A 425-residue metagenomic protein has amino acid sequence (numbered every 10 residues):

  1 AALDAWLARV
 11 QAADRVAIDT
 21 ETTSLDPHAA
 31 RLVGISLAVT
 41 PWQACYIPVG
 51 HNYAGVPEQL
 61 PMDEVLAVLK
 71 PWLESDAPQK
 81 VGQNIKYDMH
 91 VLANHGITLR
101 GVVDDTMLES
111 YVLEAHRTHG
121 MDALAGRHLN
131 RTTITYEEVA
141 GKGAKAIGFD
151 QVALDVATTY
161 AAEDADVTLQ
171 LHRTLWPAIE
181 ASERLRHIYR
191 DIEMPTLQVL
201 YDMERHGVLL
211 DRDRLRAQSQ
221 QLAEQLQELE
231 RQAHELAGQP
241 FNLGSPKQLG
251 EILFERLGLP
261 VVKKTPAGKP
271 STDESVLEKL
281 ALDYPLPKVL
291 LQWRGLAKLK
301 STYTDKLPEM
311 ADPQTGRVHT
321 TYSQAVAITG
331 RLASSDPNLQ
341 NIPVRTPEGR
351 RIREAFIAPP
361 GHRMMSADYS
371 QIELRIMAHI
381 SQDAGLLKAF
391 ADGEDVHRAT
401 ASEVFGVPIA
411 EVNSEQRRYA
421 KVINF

Functional and structural regions predicted by a protein language model:
A1-G55, E74, Q83-I85, L99 (+11 more regions): Conserved "right-hand" nucleotidyltransferase catalytic core of DNA-directed polymerases
W6-R9, P61-A77: Short, basic/hydrophobic alpha-helical segments
A67, A123, R350, L374-R375 (+3 more regions): Feature representing long, continuous alpha-helical segments
Q79-M89, L113: Acidic, metal-coordinating catalytic cores used for nucleic-acid/nucleotide bond scission and strand-transfer chemistry
D88-G96: Short Gly/Thr/Asp-enriched flexible loops that form oxyanion-binding sites at enzyme active sites
T98-E114, G393-H397: Conserved beta-strand -> loop -> alpha-helix junction used to position metal-binding or nucleic-acid-contacting
G385-K388: Conserved divalent-metal-coordinating catalytic cores that perform phosphate/pyrophosphate/nucleotidyl transfer
A391-Y419: Generic long, charged, amphipathic alpha-helical segments
